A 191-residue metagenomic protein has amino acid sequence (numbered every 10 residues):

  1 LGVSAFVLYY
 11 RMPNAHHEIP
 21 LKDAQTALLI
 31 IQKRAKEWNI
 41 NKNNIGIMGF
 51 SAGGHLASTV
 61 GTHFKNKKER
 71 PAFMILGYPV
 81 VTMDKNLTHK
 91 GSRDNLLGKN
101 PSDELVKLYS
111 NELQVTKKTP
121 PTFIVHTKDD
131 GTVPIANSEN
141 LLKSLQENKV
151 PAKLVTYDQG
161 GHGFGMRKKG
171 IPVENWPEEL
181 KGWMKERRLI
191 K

Functional and structural regions predicted by a protein language model:
G2-Y9, G46, K153: A fold-wide structural signal in alpha/beta-hydrolase
S4, Y9-P13, V80, D158-G160: Short beta-to-alpha linker loops that shape the active-site pocket of alpha/beta-hydrolase fold enzymes
F6-K42, G170-N175: Catalytic nucleophile-loop/oxyanion-hole region of alpha/beta-hydrolase and closely related hydrolase-like folds
T26-T88, V106-K107: Primarily recognizes the serine-hydrolase "nucleophile elbow" in alpha/beta-hydrolase and SGNH/GDSL folds
P79-Q114, P120: Mobile cap/lid helix-loop segments that gate and shape the active-site cleft of serine hydrolases
M83, D129-V133: Acidic catalytic loop of the alpha/beta-hydrolase fold
K118, F123-H126, D130: Short beta-strand/loop motif that positions the catalytic acidic residue of the alpha/beta-hydrolase fold
I135, E139-K191: C-terminal catalytic histidine-bearing segment of alpha/beta-hydrolase fold enzymes
